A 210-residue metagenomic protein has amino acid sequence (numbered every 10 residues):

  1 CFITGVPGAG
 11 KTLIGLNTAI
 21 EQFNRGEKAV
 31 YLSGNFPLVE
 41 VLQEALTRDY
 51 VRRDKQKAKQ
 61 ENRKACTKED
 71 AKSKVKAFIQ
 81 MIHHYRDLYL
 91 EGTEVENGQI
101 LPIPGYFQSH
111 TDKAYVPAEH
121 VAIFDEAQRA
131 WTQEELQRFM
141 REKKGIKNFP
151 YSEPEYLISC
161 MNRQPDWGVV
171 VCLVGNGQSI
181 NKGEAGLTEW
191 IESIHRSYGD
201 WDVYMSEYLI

Functional and structural regions predicted by a protein language model:
T4-A9, I14, T18-R63, P117 (+1 more regions): Conserved helicase motor core of SF1/SF2 NTP-dependent helicases
S33-H120: Inter-Walker segment of RecA-like/P-loop motor cores
